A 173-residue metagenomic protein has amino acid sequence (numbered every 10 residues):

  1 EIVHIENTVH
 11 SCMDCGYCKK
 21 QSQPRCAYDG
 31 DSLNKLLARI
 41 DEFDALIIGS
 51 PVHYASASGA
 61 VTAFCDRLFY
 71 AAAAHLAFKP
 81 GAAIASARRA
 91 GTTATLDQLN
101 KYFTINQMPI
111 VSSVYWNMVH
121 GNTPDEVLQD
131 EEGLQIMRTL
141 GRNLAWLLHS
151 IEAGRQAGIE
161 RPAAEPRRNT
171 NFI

Functional and structural regions predicted by a protein language model:
E1-A71, L128-I173: N-terminal beta1-alpha1-beta2 submodule of the flavodoxin-like/Rossmannoid cofactor-binding fold
A45, W116-V127: A short small-residue
G59-A60, A72-H120, E131-R138: Short, glycine-/small-residue-rich phosphate/pyrophosphate-handling segment
